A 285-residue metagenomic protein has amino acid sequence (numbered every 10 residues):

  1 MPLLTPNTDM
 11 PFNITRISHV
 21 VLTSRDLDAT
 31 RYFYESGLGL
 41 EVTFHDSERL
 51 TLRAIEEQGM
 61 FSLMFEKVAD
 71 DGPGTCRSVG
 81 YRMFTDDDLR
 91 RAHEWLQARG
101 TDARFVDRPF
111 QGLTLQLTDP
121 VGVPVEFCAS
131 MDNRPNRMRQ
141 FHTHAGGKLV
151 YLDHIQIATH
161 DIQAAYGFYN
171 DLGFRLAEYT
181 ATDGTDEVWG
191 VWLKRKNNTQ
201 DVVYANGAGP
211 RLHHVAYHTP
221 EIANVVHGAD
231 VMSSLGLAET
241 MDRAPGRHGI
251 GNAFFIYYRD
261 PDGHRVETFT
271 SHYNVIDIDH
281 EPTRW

Functional and structural regions predicted by a protein language model:
P2-D28, C76-V79, D132-Q163, R175-A177 (+1 more regions): N-terminal beta-strand motif that seeds the catalytic metal site of vicinal oxygen chelate
P2-M10, H93-Y151, Y179, V188-L193 (+1 more regions): Vicinal oxygen chelate
P2-Y32, S36-E94, A98-T101: The feature marks the first
F12, V21-M60, V106-P109, L113-Q116 (+1 more regions): Core segments of cupin and vicinal oxygen chelate
D26-L27, F84-D88, D161, P220-N224 (+1 more regions): Helix N-cap motif at beta-to-alpha junctions
L40-T75, P124-D132, Y179-H213, T219-I222 (+1 more regions): Conserved short beta-strand elements that form part of the metal-binding/catalytic scaffold of enzyme active sites
D87-E94, A223-V231, T268: Short amphipathic alpha-helices within nucleic acid-binding modules
G147-A229, S233-A238: Surface-exposed interaction/gating patches
